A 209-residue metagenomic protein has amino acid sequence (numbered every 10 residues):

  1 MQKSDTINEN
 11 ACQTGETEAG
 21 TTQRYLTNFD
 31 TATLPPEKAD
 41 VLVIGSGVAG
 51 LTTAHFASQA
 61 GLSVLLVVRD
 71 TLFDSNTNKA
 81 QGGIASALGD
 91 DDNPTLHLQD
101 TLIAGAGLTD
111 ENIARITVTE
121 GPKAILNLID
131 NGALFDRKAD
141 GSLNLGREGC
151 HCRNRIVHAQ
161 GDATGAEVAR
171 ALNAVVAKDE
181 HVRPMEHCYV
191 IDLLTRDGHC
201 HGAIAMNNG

Functional and structural regions predicted by a protein language model:
Q2-R24, N28-T31, R69-N208: Conserved N-terminal/central alpha/beta ligand/cofactor-binding core
T33-P35, F56: Short secondary-structure boundary/capping segments within folded domains
P35-A39, G209: Core beta-strand elements of the Rossmann-like FAD/NAD(P) dinucleotide-binding domain in flavoenzyme oxidoreductases
V41-L66: N-terminal Rossmann-like FAD-binding beta1-loop-alpha1 element of flavoenzymes
